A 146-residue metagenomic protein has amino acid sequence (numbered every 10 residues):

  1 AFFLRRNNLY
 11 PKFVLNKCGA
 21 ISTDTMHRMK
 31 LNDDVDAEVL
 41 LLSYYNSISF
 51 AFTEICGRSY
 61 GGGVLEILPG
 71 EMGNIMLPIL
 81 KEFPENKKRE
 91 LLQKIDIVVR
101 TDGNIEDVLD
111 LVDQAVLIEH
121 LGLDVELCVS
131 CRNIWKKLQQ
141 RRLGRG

Functional and structural regions predicted by a protein language model:
A1-E85, R89, Q93, I97: Polybasic, glycine- and aromatic-enriched phosphate-binding surface used to engage nucleic acids
E82-G146: Non-catalytic DNA-recognition/assembly elements of restriction-modification systems
